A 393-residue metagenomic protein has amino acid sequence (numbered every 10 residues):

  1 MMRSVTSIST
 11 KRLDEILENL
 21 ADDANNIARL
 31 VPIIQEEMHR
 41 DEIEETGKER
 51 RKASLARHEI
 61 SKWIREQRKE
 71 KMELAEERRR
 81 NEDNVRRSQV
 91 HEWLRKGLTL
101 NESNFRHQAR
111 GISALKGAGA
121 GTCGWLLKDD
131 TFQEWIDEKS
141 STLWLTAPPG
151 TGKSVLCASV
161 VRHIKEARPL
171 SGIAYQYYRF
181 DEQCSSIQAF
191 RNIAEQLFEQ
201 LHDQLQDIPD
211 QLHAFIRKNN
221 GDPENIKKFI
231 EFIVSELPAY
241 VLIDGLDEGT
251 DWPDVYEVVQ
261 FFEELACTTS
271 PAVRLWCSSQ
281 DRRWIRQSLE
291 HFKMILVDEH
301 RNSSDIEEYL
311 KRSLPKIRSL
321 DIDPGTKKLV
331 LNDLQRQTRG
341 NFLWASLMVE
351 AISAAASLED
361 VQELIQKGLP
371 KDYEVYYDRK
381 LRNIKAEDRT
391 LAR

Functional and structural regions predicted by a protein language model:
M1-A21, N25-N26, V31-R393: Conserved NB-ARC/NACHT P-loop NTPase core of NLR-like innate immune receptors
